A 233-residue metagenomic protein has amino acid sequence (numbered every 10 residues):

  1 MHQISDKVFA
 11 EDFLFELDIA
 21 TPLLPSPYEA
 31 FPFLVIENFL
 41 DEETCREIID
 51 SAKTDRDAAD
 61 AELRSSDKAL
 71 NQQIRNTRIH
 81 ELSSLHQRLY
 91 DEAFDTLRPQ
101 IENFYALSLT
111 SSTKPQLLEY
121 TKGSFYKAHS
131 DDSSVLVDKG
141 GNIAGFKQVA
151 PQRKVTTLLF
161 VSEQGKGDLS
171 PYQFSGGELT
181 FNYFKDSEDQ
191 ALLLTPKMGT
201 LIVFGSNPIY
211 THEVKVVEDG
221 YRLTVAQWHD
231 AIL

Functional and structural regions predicted by a protein language model:
M1-L201, P208-L233: Fe(II)/2-oxoglutarate oxygenase catalytic core
